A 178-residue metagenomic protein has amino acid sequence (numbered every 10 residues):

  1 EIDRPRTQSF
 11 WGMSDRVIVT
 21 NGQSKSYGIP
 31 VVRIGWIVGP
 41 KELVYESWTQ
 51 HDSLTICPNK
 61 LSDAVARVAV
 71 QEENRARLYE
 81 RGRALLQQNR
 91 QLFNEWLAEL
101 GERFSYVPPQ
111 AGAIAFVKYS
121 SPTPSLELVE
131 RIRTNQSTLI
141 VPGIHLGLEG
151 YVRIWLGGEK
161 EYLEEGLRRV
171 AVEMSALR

Functional and structural regions predicted by a protein language model:
E1-I29, E42: Active-site pre-lysine segment of PLP-dependent enzymes
W11-G12, I34-K41, V70-Q71: Short beta-strand-to-turn element immediately C-terminal to the catalytic PLP-Schiff-base lysine in fold type I
G28, K41-E46, R75-A76, P122-T123 (+1 more regions): Short helix-loop capping/hinge motifs at secondary-structure junctions, enriched in acidic/polar residues
E42-S62: Active-site C-terminal subdomain of aminotransferase-like
S47-L54, V70-E95: Structural signature of PLP-dependent enzymes
R67, R83-N94, S105-Y119: Conserved glycine-rich beta-strand-loop-beta hairpin in the small C-terminal domain of fold type I
P122-T123, E130-I140, L146-R178: PLP-dependent enzyme catalytic core of the Aspartate aminotransferase-like
